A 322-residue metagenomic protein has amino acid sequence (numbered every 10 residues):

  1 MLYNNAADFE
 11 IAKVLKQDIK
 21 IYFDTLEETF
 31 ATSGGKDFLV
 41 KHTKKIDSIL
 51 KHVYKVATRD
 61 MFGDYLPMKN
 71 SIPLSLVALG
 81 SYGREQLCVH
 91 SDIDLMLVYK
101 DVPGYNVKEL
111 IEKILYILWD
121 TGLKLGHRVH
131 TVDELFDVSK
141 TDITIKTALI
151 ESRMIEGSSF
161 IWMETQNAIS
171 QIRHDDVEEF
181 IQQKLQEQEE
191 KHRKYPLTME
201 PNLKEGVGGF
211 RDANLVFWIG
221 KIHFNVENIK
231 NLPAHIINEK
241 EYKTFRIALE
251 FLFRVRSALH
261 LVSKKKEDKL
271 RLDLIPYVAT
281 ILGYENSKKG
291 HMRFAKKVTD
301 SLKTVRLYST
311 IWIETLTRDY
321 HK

Functional and structural regions predicted by a protein language model:
M1-K322: A nucleotide- and high-energy phosphate-metabolite-utilizing enzyme signature
